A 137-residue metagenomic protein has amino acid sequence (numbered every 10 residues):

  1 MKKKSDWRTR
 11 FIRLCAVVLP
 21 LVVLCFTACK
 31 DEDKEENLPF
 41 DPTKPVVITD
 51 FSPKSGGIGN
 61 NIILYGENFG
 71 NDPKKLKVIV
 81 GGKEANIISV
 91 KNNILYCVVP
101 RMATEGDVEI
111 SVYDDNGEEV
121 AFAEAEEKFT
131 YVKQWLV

Functional and structural regions predicted by a protein language model:
M1-T27: Sec-dependent bacterial lipoprotein signal peptides
C29-V137: Ser/Thr/Pro-rich low-complexity tracts
